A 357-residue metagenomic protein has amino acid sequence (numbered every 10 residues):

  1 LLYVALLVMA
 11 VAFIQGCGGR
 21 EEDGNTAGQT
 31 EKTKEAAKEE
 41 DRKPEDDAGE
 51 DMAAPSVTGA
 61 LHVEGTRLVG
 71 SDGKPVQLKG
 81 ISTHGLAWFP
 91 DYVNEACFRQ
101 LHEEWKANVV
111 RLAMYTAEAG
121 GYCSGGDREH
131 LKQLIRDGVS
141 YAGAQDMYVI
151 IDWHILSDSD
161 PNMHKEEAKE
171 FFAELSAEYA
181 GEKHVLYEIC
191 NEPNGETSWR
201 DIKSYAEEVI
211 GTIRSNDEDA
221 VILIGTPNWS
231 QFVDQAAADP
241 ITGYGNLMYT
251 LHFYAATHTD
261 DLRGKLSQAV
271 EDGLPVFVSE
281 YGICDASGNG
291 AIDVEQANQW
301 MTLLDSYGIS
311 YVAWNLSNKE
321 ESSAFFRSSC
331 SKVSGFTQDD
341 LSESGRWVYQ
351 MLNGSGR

Functional and structural regions predicted by a protein language model:
V4-A12: Bacterial N-terminal signal peptides
I14-G16: C-terminal motif of bacterial Sec signal peptides marking the signal peptidase cleavage site
G18-T26: Bacterial lipoprotein signal-peptidase II cleavage site
E35, E39-V109, G125: N-terminal carbohydrate-binding accessory modules
A60-L61, G85, P90, Y148 (+5 more regions): Extracellular glycoside hydrolase catalytic/binding regions
Y92-V109, M114, Y122-I189, D201-R214: An active-site-proximal structural segment forming one wall of the substrate-binding cleft that immediately precedes
T116, L156-S157, I283, N318: Conserved beta-strand edge residues that scaffold enzyme active sites
